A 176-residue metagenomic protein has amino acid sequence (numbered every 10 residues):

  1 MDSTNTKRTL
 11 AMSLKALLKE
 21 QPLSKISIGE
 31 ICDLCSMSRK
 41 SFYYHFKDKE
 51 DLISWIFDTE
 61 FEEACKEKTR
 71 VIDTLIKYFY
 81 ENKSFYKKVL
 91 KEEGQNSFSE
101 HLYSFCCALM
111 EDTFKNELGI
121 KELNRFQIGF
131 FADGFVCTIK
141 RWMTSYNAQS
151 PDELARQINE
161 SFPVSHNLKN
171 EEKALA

Functional and structural regions predicted by a protein language model:
M1-Q21, E30: Basic, helix-initiating cap at the start of DNA-binding domains
K25, D48-I53, E63: Short amphipathic alpha-helical segment with a characteristic S/N-K-E followed by hydrophobic residues
S27, S41, F85: Residues in the helix-turn-helix
S27-I28, F57-C65: Short, basic, alpha-helical segments at the C-terminal edge of helix-turn-helix-like DNA-binding modules
S36-H45: Short hydrophobic/aromatic patch on the recognition helix
C65-K88, Q95: Hydrophobic alpha-helical connector segments
D73-K77, G94-C137, E160-N167: Amphipathic alpha-helical packing segments from all-alpha helical-bundle domains
R141-A176: C-terminal peripheral helix-coil segments that are non-catalytic and often amphipathic
